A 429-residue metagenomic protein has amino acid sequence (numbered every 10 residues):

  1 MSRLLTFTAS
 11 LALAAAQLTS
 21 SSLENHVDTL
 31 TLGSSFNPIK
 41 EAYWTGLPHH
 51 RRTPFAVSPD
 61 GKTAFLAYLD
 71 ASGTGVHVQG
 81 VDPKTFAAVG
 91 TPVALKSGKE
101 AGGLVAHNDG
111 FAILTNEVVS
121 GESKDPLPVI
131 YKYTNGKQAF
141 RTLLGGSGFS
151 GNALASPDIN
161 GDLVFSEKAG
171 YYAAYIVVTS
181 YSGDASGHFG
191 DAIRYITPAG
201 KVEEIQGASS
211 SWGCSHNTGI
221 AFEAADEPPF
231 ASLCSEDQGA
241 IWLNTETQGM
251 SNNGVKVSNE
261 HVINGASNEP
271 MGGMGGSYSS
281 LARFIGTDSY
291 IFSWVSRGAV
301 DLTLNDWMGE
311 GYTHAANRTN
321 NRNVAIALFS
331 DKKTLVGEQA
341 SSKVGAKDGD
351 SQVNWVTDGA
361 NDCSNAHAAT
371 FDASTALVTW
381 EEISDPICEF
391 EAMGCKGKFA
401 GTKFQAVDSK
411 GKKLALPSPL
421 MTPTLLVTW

Functional and structural regions predicted by a protein language model:
M1-Q17: Fungal secretory targeting signals
Q17-W429: Extracellular, repeat-based ectodomains that mediate carbohydrate processing or recognition
